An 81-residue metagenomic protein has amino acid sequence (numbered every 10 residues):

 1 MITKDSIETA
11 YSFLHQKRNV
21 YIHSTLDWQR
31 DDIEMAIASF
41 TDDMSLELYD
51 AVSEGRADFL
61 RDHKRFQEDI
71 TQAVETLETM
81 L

Functional and structural regions predicted by a protein language model:
M1-T3, D31, E68, E75 (+1 more regions): Intrinsic low-complexity, intrinsically disordered segments enriched in polar/basic residues
I2-D32: N-terminal acidic leader/helix
I7, Y11-L14, Y21, H63-L77: Long amphipathic alpha-helices with heptad-repeat character, especially coiled-coil-forming segments used
Q16, V20, S39-E47, T76-M80: Amphipathic alpha-helical interaction surfaces
T25-I70: Acidic, low-complexity, intrinsically disordered interaction modules
